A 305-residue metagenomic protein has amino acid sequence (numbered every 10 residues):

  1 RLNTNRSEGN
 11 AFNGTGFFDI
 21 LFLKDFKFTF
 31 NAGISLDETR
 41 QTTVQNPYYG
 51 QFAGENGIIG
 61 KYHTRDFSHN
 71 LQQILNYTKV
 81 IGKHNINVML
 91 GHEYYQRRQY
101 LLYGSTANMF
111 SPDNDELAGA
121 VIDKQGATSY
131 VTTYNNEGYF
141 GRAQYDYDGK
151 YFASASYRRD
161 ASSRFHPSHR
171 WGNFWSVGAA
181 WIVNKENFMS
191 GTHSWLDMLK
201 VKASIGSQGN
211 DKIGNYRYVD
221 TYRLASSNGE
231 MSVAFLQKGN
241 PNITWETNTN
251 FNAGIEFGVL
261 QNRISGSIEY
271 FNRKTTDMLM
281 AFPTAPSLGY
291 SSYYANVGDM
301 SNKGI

Functional and structural regions predicted by a protein language model:
R1-Q45, G54-I305: Extracellular/periplasmic, surface-exposed regions of secreted and cell-surface proteins
